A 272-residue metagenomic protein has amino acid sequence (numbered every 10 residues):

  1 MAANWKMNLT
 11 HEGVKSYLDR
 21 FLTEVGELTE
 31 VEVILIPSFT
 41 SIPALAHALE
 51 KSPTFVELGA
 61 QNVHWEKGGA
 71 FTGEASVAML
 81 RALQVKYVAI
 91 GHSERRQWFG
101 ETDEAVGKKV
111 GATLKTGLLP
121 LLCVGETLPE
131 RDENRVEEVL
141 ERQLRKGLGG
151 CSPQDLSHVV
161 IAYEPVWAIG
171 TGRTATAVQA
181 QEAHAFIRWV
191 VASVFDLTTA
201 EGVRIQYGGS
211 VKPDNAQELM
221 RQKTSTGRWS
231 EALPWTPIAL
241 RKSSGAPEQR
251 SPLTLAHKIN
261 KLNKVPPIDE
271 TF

Functional and structural regions predicted by a protein language model:
M1-I259: Active-site loop-to-helix "anion-binding N-cap" substructures in soluble metabolic enzymes
L262-F272: Intrinsically disordered, low-complexity segments enriched in serine/proline and basic residues
